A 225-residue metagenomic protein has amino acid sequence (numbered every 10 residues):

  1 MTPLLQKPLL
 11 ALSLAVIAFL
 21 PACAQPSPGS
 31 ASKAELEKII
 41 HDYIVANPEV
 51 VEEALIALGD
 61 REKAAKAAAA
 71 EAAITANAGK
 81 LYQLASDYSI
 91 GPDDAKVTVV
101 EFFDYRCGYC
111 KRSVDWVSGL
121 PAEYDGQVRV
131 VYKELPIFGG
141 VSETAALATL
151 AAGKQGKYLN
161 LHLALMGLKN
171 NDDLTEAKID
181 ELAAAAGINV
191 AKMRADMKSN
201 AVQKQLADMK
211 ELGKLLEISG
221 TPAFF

Functional and structural regions predicted by a protein language model:
M1, I74-T75, A148: Intrinsically disordered/low-complexity terminal segments and short unstructured peptides
T2-L12: Bacterial N-terminal signal peptides that target proteins for export
T2-P3, A18-L20, L216: Extended, compositionally biased eukaryotic interaction scaffolds
P3, A34, K38, A191-A195: Polar/charged alpha-helical tracts
A11-P21: Bacterial N-terminal signal peptides
C23-I137, K198, K204-E217: Extracytoplasmic thiol/disulfide redox context detector
P136-T221, F225: Cysteine-centric redox/oxidoreductase cores and disulfide-bonded domains
